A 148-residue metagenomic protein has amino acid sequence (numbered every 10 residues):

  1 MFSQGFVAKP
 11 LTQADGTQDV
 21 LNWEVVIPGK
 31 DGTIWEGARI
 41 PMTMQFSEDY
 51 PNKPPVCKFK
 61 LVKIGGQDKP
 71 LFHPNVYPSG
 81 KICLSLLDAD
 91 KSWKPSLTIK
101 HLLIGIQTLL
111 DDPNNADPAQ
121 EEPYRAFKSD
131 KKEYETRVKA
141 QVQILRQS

Functional and structural regions predicted by a protein language model:
M1-I82, D88-K94, A140-S148: Strand-helix-loop interaction patch of compact alpha/beta domains
K9, A14, D112-S148: Charge-rich (especially acidic), low-complexity segments
N22, P41, Q45, L71 (+6 more regions): Acidic, Ser/Thr-rich intrinsically disordered and amphipathic helical segments
T43-Q45, K60-I64, K94, K100-I104 (+4 more regions): Generic alpha-helical propensity signal that fires on short helical segments and nearby coil/disordered stretches
P78-N114: Structured beta-strand segments within beta-sheet-rich domains
